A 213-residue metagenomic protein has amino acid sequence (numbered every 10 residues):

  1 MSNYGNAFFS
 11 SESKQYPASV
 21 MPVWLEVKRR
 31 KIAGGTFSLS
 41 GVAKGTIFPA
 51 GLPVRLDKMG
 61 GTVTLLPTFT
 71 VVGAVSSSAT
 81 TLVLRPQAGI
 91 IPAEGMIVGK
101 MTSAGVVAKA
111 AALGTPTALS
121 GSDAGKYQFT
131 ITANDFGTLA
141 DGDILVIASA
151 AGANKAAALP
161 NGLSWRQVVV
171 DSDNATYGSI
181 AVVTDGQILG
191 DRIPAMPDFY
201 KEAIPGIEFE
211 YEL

Functional and structural regions predicted by a protein language model:
M1-L213: Surface-exposed, low-hydrophobicity beta-strand/loop segments enriched in small/polar/acidic residues
